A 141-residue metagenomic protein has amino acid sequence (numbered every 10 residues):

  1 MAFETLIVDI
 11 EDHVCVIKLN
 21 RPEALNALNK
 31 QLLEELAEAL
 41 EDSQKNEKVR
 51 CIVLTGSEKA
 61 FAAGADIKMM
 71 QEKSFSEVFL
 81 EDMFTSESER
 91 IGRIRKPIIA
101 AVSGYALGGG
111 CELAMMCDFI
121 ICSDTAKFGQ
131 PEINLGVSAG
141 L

Functional and structural regions predicted by a protein language model:
M1-S57: Conserved CoA-thioester-binding segment of acyl-CoA-metabolizing enzymes
I17, L54, D66, L113-M115: Hydrophobic/aromatic residues within transmembrane alpha-helices of multi-pass small-molecule transporters
N20, A65, S103, T125-A126: Histidine-centered beta-alpha loop that forms part of the nucleotide-sugar donor binding/catalytic region in diverse
E34, G56-R93, A106, N134-G136: Glycine- (often His-adjacent) and acidic-residue-rich active-site loop that binds/positions the CoA thioester
E87-R93, A101, L107-L141: CoA-thioester-processing core
